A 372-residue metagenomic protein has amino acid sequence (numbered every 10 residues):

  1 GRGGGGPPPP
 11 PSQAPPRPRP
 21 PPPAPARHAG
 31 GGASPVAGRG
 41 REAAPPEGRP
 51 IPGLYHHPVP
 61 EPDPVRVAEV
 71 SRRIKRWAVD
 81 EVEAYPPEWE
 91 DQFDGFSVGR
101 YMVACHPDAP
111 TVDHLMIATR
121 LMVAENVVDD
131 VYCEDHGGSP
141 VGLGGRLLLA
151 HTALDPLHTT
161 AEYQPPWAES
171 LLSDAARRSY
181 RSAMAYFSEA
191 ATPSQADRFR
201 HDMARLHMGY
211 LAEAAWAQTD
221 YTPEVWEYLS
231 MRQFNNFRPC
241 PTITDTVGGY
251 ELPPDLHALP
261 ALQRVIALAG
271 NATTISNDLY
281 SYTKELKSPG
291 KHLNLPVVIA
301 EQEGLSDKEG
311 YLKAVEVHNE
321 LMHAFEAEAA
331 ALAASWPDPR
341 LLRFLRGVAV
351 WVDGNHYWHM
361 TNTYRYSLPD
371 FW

Functional and structural regions predicted by a protein language model:
G1-W372: Alpha-helical, largely C-terminal catalytic domains that coordinate divalent metal ions via clustered Asp/Glu/His
